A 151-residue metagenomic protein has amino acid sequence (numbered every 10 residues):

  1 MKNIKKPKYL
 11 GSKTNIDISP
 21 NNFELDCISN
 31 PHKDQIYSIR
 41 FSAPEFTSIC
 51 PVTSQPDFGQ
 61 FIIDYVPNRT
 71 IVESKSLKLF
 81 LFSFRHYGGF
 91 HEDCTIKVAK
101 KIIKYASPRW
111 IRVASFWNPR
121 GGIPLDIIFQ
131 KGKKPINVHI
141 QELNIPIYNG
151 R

Functional and structural regions predicted by a protein language model:
M1-R151: N-terminal intrinsically disordered, cationic/polar leader segments that include organellar targeting peptides
